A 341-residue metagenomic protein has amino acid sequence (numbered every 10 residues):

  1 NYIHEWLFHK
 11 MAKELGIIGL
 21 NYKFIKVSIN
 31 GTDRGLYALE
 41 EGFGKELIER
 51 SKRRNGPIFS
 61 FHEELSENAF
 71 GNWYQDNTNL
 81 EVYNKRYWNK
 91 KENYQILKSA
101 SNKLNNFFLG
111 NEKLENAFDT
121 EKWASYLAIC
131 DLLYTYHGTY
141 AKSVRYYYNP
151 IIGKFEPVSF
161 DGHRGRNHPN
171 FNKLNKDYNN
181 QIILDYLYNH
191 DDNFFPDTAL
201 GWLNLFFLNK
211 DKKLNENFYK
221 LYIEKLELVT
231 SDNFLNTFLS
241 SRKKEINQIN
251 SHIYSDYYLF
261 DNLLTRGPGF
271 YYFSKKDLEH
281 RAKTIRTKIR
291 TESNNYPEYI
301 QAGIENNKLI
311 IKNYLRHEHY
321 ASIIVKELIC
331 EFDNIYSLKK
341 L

Functional and structural regions predicted by a protein language model:
N1-I17: A conserved alpha-helical element in kinase catalytic cores
L15-L20, T32-S125: Internal "kinase-insert"/substrate-recognition segments embedded within catalytic cores of ATP-dependent enzymes
I17-K26, L114-A117, V144, N233-F238: Surface-exposed patches in mature extracellular/periplasmic domains of secreted proteins
K26, T135-Y147: Catalytic-loop signature of eukaryotic-like protein kinases
S28-I29, R50, R54, R145 (+1 more regions): Carboxylate/His-rich catalytic cores and anion/metal-binding grooves
K91-K98, N102-T135, T139, G153-E318: Middle-to-C-terminal accessory/interaction subdomains
E318-E327: Short, hydrophobic/aromatic beta-strand segments
C330-L341: Intrinsically disordered, low-complexity Pro/Gly/Ser/Thr-rich segments with frequent PxxP/GP/PP motifs and embedded
